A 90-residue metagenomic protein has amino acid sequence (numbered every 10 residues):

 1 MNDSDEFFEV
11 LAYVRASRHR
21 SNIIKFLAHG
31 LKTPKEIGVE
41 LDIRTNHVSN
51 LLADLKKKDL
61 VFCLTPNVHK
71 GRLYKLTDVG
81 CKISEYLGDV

Functional and structural regions predicted by a protein language model:
M1-S21: Short alpha-helical segments that sit at the start of domains
R18, H29-T33: Short capping segments at the starts of secondary-structure elements
S21-K25, K82: Pre-recognition alpha-helix immediately N-terminal to the DNA-recognition helix within helix-turn-helix or winged-helix
P34-K35, A53: Residues within the helices of the helix-turn-helix
E36-E40: A short acidic, leucine-rich amphipathic alpha-helix
I43-K57: Short amphipathic alpha-helical interaction segments
K58-H69: Beta-hairpin "wing" of winged helix-turn-helix
L73-V90: Conserved segment of winged-helix/HTH DNA-binding domains
